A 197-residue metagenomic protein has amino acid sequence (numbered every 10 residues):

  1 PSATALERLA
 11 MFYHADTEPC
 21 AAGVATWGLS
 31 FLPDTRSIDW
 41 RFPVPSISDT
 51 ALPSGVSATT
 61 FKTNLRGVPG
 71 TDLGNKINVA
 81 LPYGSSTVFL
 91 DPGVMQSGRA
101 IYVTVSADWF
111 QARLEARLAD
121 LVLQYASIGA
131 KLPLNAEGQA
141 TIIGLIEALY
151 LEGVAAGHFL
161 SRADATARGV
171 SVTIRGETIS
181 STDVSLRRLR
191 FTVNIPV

Functional and structural regions predicted by a protein language model:
P1-G55, T104: Extracellular Cys-Trp
E7-L9, N75, G169-I174: Short small/polar-residue motifs
M11-H14, F31-P33, L81-Y83, I174-G176 (+1 more regions): Surface-exposed beta-strand edges and flanking loops
V44-T71, A148-A155: Short, intrinsically disordered, mixed-charge
F61-T104: Extracytoplasmic beta-rich ectodomain segments of secreted or membrane-anchored proteins
T87-V197: Structured, hydrophobic secondary-structure cores that serve as assembly/anchoring elements
